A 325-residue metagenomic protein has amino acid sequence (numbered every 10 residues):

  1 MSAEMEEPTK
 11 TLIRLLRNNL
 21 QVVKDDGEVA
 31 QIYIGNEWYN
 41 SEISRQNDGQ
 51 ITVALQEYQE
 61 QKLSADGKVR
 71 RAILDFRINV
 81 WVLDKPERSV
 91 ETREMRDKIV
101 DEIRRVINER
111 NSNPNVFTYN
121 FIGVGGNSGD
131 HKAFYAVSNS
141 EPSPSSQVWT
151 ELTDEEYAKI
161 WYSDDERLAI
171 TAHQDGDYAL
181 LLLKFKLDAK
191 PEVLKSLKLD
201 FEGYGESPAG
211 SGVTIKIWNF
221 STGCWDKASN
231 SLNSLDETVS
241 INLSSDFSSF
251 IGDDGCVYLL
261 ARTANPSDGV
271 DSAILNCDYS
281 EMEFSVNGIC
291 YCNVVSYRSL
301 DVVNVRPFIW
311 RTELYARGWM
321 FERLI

Functional and structural regions predicted by a protein language model:
M1-D66, S112-P114, N287-I289: Small/polar-rich, solvent-exposed N-terminal microdomains that initiate assembly or binding
K68-R88, V305-R323: Oligomerization/assembly interface segments of phage tail-like spikes and tubes
P114-E151: Extracellular carbohydrate-recognition regions
D165-L181, L232: Extracellular beta-rich ligand/substrate-recognition surface
L181-L187, P191-S207: A short beta-strand element within beta-rich, extracytoplasmic domains of secreted/secretory-pathway proteins
S211-S221: Short, surface-exposed beta-strand/strand-loop-strand elements in extracellular ectodomains
K227-A273: Cysteine-clustered segments with highest specificity for TGF-beta superfamily mature ligands
N265-G288: Exposed low-complexity, polar/acidic, P/S/T/G-rich flexible segments that act as propeptides, protease-susceptible
